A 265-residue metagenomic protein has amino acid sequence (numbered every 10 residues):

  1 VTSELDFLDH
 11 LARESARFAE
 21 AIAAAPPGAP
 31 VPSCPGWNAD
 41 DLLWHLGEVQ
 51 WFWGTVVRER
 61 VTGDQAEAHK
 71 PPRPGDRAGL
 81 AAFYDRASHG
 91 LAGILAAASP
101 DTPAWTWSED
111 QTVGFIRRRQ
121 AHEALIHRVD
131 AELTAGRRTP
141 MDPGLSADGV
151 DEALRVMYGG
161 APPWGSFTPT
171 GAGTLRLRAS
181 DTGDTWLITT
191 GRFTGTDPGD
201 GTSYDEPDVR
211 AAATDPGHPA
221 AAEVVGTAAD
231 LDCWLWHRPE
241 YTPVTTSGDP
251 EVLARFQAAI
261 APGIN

Functional and structural regions predicted by a protein language model:
V1-H10, E14, A24-P35, E59-V61 (+4 more regions): Structured surface interface patches that mediate subunit assembly and partner/cofactor docking
E14-R17, V49-W53, A87-G90, I94-A97 (+2 more regions): Amphipathic, well-ordered alpha-helical segments in soluble domains
F18-I22, D101-T102: Active-site-adjacent bridging/hinge elements
A23, R58, G93-A96: Generic secondary-structure signature for well-ordered alpha-helical cores
D40-D64: Conserved alpha-helical segments that form or flank metal/cofactor-binding pockets of metalloenzymes
L43-L46, Q50, R128, A228-L231: An amphipathic alpha-helical micro-motif enriched in hydrophobic residues with embedded/adjacent acidic residues
D64-R118: Hydrophobic/aromatic-rich structural module bridging two neighboring secondary-structure elements via a short loop
